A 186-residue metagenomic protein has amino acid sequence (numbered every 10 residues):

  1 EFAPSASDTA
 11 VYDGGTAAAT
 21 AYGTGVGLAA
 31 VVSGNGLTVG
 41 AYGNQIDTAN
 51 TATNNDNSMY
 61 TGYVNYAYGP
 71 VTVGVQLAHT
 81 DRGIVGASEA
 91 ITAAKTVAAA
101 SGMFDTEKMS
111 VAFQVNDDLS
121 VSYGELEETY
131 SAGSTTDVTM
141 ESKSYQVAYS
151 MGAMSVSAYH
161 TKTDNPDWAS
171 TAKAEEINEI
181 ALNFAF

Functional and structural regions predicted by a protein language model:
E1-F186: Outer-membrane beta-barrel proteins
